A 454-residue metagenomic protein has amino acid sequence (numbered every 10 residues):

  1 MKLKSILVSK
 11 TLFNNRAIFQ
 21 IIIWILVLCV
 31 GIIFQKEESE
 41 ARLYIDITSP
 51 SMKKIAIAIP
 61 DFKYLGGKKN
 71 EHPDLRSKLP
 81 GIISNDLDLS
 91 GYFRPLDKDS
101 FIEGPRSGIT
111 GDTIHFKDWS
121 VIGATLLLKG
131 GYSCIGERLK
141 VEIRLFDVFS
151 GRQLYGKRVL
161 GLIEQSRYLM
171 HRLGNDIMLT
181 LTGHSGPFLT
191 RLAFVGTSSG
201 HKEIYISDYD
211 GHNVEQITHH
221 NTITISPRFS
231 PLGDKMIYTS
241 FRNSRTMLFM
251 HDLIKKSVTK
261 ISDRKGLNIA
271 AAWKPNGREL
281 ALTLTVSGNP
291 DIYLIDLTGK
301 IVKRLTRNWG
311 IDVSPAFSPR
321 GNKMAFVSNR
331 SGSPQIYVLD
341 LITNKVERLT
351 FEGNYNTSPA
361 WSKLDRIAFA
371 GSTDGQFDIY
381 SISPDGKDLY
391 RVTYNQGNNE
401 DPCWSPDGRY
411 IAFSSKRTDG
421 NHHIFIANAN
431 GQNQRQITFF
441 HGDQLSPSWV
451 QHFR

Functional and structural regions predicted by a protein language model:
Q20-I32: Bacterial N-terminal signal peptides
L43, I109-D176: Amphipathic beta-strand/beta-sheet edge segments enriched in Tyr/Trp
D46-H115, L128, Y132: Short beta-strand->alpha-helix linker/helix-N-cap micro-motif that forms a surface specificity/interaction loop
F149, D208-H212, D252-K256, D296-K300 (+3 more regions): Short loop/turn segments that connect beta-strands within beta-propeller blades
S185, G196-E203, H219-T222, T239-L248 (+12 more regions): A flexible loop/linker signature enriched in serine peptidases of the S9 family
G186-F188, P231-L232, P275-N276, P319-R320 (+3 more regions): Residue-level detector of Asp-centered blade-edge/turn motifs that repeat once per structural unit in beta-propeller
L192, M236, G277-A281, G321-A325 (+2 more regions): Hydrophobic beta-strand positions that form the internal "hydrophobic ladder" of WD40/Gbeta-like beta-propeller blades
